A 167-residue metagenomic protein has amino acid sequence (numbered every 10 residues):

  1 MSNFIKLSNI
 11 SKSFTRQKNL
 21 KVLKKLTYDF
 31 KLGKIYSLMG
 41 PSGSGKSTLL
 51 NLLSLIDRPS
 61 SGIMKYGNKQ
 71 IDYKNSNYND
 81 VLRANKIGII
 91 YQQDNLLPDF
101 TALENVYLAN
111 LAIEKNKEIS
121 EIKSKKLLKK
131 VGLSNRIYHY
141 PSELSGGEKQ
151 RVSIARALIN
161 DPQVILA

Functional and structural regions predicted by a protein language model:
M39-P41: The feature captures the beta-strand-to-loop junction immediately N-terminal to the Walker
S54: Helix-to-loop junction immediately C-terminal to a conserved catalytic motif
G62-Y73: Conserved ABC transporter NBD signature motif
I71-G88: ABC ATPase NBD coupling module
A84, H139, N160-D161: Conserved signature/switch motifs of ABC ATPase nucleotide-binding domains
F100-A109: Short coil-to-helix segment of the ABC ATPase nucleotide-binding domain corresponding to the Q-loop/switch region
Y140-L144, E148-K149: Conserved ABC ATPase signature
